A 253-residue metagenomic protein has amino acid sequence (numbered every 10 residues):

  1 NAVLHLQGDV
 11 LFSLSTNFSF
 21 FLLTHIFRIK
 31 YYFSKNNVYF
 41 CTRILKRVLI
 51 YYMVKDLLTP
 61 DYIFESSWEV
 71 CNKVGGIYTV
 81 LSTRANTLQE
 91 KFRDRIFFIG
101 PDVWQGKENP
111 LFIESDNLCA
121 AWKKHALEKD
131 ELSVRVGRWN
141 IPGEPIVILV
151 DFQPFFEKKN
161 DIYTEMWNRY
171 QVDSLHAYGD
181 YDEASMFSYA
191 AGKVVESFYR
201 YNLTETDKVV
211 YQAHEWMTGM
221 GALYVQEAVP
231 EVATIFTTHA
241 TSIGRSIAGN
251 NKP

Functional and structural regions predicted by a protein language model:
N1-V3, F21, K35, V210 (+1 more regions): A composition/secondary-structure signal for short, hydrophobic, low-basic-content segments with alpha-helix propensity
V3, G8-V10, F18: N-terminal amphipathic/hydrophobic targeting modules at extreme N-termini, encompassing cleavable Sec/SRP-type signal
L4-L6, T24, A213, T238: Intrinsically disordered, low-complexity cationic segments
L11, F20, I29, R43 (+3 more regions): Alpha-helical and His/Cys-centered functional microenvironments
S13-S15, S19, S34: Serine residues within intrinsically disordered or low-complexity segments
F21, I26-F27, P142, P230: Residue-level detector of alpha-helix boundary/anchor positions
T24-K35, Y39, R43-Y52: Short, positively charged and aromatic/hydrophobic N-terminal segments
Y39, M53-P253: Catalytic cores of nucleotide-sugar-dependent glycosyltransferases that transfer UDP/GDP/TDP-activated
